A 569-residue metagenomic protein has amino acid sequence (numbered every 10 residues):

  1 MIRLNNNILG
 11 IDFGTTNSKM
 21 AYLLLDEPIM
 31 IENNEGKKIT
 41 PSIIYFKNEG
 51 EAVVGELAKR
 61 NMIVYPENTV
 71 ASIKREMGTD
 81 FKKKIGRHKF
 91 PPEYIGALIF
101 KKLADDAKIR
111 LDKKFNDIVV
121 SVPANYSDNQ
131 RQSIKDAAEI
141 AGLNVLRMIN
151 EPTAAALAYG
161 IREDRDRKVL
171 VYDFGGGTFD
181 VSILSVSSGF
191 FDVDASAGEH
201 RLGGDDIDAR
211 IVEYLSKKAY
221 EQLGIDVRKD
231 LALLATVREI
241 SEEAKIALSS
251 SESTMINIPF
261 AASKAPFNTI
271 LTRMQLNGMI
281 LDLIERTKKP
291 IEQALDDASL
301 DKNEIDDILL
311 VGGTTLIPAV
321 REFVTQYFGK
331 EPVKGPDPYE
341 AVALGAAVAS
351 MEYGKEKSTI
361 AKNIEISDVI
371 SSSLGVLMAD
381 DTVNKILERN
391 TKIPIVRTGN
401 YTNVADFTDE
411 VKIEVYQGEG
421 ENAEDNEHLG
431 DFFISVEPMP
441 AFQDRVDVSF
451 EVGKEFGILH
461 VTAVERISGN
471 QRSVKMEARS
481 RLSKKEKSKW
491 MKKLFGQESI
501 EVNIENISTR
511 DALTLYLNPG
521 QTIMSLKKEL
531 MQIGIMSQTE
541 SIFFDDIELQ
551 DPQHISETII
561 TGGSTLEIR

Functional and structural regions predicted by a protein language model:
M1-T79, K83-K89, L98, D105-N503 (+6 more regions): Oxyanion-binding/catalytic loops of NTP- or PPi-dependent enzymes
N506-S508, A512-L513, T539-T558: Short acidic beta-strand-loop surface patches of small beta-rich interaction domains
G563-R569: Conserved "repeat-terminator" motif of extracellular CCP/Sushi domains
